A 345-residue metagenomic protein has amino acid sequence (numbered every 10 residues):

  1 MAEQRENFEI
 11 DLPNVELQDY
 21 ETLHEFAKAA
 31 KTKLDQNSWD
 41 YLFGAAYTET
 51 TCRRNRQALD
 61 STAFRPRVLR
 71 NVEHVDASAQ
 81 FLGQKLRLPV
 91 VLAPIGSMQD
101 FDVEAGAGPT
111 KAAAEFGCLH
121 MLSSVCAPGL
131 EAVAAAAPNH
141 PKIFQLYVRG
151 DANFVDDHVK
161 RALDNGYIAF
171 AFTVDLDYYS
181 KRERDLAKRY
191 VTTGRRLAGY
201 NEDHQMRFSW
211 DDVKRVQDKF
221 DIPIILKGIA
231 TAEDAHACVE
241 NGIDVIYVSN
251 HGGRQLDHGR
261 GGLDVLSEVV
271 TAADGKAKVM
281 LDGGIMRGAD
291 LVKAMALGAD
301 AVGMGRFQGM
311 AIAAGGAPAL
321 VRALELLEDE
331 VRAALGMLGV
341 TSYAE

Functional and structural regions predicted by a protein language model:
M1-W39, Y179-L186, G253-K278, I285-E345: Conserved active-site-proximal phosphate/metal-binding subdomains
A2-L86, R182, V191-F208, E345: An N-cap/entry alpha-helix motif that binds or orients negatively charged groups
E21, A46, T50-R54, G108 (+10 more regions): Conserved active-site and cofactor/substrate-binding residues in soluble primary-metabolism enzymes
Y47, Q57-F64, P138, D164-I168 (+4 more regions): Generic secondary-structure signature for well-ordered alpha-helical cores
A63, S78-Q80, P89-A93, L119-S123 (+1 more regions): Short, conserved beta-strand segments within well-ordered enzyme catalytic domains that often line or immediately flank
L86-L130: Glycine-rich active-site/cofactor-binding loop and its immediate structural neighborhood
S97, T110-K111, A135-N139, G150-L281 (+1 more regions): Alpha/beta enzyme core
A114-A136, H140-V155: A gly/proline- and charged-residue-enriched helix-loop-helix capping module
